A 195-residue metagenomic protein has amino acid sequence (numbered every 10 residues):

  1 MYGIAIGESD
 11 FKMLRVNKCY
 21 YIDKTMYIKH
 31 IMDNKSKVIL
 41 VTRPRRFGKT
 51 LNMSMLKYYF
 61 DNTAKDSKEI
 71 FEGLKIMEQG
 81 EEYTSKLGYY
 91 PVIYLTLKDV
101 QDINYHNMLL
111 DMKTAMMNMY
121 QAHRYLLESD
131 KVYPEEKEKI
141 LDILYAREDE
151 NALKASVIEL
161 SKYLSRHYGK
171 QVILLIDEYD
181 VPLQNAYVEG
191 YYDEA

Functional and structural regions predicted by a protein language model:
M1-A195: Phosphate-binding site recognition
